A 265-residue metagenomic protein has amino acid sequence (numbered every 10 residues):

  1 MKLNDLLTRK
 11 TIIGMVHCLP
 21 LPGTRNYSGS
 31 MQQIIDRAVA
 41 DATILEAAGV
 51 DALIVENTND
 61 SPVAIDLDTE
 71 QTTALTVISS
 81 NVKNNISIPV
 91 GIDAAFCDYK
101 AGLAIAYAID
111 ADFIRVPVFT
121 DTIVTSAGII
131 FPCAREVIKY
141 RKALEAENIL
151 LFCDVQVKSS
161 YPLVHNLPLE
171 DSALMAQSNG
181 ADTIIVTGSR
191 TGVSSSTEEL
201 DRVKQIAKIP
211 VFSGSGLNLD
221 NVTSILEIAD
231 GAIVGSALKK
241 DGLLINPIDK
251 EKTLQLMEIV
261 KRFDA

Functional and structural regions predicted by a protein language model:
M1-V77, N81-N85, V164-N179, T253-K261: Conserved N-terminal beta1-alpha1 strand-loop-helix module at the mouth
R9, G14-M15, A64-I92, P132-C153 (+2 more regions): Alpha-helix-loop-beta-strand connector modules within alpha/beta enzyme cores
I13-M15, G49-P62, I88-D93, V116 (+3 more regions): Short beta-strand segments at enzyme active-site cores
H17-L21, T58, D93-Y99, F119-D121 (+4 more regions): Active-site beta-loop-alpha junctions enriched in small/polar residues
C18, A104-T183: Conserved anion-binding
G29-D36, D93-C97, I123-R135, S160-N166 (+1 more regions): Active-site glycine- and acidic-residue-rich loops that bind and position anionic ligands or nucleotide-like cofactors
Q32, I92, C97-D110, S172 (+1 more regions): Catalytic cores of alpha/beta
G49-A74, D121-S126, A181-S195, K239-L243: Glycine-rich, proline-tolerant flexible connector loops at the mouths of alpha/beta enzymes
